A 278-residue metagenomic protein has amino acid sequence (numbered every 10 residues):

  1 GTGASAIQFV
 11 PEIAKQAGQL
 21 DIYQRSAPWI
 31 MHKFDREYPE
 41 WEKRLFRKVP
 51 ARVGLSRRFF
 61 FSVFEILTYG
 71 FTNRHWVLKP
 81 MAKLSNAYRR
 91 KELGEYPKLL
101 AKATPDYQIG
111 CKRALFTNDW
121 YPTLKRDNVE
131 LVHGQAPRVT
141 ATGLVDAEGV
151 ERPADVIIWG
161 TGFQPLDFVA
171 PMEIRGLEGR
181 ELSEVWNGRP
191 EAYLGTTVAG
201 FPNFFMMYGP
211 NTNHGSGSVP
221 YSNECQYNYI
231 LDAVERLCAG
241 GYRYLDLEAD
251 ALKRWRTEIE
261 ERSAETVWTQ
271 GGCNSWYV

Functional and structural regions predicted by a protein language model:
G1, G160, L177: Short glycine/serine/threonine-biased micro-segments
G1-K98, V129, R152, E181 (+3 more regions): Rossmann-like dinucleotide-binding core of oxidoreductases
A6, T117, R189-P190: Amphipathic coiled-coil/heptad-repeat helices and related helical stalk/stem segments that mediate oligomerization
I22-Q24, I157, F205-M206, Y277-V278: Structural recognition of the beta-strand scaffold that forms the well-ordered cores of secreted hydrolase catalytic
Y69-E173, K253-V278: C-terminal catalytic lobe of FAD-dependent flavoproteins
G143-V145, Q164-M206: FAD-site-proximal beta/loop scaffold in flavoenzymes
